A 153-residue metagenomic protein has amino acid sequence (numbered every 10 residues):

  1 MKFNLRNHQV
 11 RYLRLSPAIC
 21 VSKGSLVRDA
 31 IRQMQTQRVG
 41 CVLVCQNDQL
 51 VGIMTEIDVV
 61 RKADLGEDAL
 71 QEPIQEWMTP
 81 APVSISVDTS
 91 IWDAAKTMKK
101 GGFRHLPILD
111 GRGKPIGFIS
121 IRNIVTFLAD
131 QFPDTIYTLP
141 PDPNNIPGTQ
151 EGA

Functional and structural regions predicted by a protein language model:
M1-A153: Tandem CBS (Cystathionine beta-synthase) repeat/Bateman regulatory domains
